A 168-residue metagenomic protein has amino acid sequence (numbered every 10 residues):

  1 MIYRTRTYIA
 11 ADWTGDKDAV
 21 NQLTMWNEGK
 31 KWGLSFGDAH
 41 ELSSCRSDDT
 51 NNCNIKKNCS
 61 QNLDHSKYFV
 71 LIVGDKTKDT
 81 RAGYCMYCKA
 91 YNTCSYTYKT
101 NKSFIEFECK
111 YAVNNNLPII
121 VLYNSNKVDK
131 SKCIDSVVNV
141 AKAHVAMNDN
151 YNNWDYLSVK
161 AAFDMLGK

Functional and structural regions predicted by a protein language model:
M1-Y68, G167-K168: Conserved N-terminal substructure of TIR/SEFIR domains
R4-R6, Y123-K168: C-terminal interaction surface of TIR/SEFIR-family domains
D16-A19, K78-A82, V128-I134: Short catalytic/ligand-binding loop motif for oxyanion handling, primarily in non-cytosolic enzymes, centered on
Q22-M25, Y84-Y87, D135-V137: Short, glycine/charged-enriched secondary-structure capping and boundary segments
F36-D38, T100-F104, C133: Secondary-structure junction/capping motif
G37, P118-V121, I134-D135: Proline-rich low-complexity regions
N62-K110, N115-N126: Conserved beta-strand-loop-alpha-helix hinge of the TIR/SEFIR fold
